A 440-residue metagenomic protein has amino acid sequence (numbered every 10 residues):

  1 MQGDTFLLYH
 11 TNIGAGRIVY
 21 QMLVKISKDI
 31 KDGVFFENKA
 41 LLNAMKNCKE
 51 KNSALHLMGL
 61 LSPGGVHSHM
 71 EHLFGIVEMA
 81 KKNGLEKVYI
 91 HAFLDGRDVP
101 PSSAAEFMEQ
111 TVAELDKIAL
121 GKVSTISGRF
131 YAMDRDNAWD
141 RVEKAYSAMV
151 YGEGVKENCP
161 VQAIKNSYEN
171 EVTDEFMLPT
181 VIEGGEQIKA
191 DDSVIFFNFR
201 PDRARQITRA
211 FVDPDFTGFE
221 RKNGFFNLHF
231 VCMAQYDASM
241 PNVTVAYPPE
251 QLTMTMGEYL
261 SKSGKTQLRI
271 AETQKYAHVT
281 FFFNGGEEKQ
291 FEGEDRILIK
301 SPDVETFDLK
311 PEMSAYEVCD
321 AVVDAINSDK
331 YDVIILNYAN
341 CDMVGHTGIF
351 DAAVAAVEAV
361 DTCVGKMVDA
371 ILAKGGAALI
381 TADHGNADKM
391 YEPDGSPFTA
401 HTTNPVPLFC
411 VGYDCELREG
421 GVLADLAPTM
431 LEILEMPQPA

Functional and structural regions predicted by a protein language model:
M1-A440: Feature captures the catalytic ectodomains and active-site-proximal regions of enzymes that hydrolyze or transfer
